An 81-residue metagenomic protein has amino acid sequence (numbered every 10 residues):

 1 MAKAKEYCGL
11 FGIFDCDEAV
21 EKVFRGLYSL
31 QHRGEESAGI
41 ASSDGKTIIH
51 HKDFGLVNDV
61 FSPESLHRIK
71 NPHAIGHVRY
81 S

Functional and structural regions predicted by a protein language model:
M1-S81: N-terminal glutamine amidotransferase
